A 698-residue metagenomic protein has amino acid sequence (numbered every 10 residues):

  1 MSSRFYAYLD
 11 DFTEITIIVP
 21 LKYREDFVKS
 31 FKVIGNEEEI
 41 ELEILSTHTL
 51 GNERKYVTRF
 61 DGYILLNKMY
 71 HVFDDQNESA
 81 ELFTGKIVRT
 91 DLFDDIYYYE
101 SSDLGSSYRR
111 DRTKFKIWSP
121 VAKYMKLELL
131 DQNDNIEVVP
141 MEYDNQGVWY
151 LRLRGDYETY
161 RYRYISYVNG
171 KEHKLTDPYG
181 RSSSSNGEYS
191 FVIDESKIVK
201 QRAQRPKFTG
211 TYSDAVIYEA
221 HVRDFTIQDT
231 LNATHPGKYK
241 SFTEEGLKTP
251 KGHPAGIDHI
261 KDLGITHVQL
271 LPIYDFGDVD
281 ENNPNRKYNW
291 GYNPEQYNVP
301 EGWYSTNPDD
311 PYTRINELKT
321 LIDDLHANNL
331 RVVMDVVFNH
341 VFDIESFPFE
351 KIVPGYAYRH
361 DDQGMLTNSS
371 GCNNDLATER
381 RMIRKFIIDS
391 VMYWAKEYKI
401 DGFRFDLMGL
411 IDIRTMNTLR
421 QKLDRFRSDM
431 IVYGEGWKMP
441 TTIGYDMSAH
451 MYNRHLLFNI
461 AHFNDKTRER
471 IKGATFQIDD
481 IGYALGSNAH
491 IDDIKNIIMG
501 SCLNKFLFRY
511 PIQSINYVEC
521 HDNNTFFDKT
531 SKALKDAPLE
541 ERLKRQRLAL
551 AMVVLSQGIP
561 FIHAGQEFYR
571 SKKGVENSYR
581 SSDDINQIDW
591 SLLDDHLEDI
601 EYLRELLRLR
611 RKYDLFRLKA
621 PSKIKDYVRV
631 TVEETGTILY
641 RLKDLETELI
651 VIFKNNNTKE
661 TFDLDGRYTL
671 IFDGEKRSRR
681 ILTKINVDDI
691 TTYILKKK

Functional and structural regions predicted by a protein language model:
S2-L9, L50-R112, N135-I136, Y143-S241: The feature marks proteins involved in alpha-glucan
V19-F27, W118-Y124, Y157, D522 (+1 more regions): Short proline/glycine-enriched turn/loop motifs at strand-loop junctions of beta-rich domains
K22-L42, K123-L130, I136: Short, surface-exposed alpha-helix to beta-strand junction/turn motifs within ectodomains of secreted and cell-envelope
R109-K123, D626-D665: Carbohydrate-binding surface patches
I117, Y164, A220, I260 (+9 more regions): Conserved, mostly hydrophobic/aromatic
T159-Y162, R679-K698: C-terminal beta-strand-rich structural cap/linker in extracellular carbohydrate-active enzymes
N186-I193, I198, R420-Y569, V575 (+4 more regions): Conserved alpha/beta catalytic core and glycan-binding cleft of carbohydrate-active enzymes
R223-Y398, T418-R427: Substrate-binding/active-site clefts of carbohydrate-active enzymes
